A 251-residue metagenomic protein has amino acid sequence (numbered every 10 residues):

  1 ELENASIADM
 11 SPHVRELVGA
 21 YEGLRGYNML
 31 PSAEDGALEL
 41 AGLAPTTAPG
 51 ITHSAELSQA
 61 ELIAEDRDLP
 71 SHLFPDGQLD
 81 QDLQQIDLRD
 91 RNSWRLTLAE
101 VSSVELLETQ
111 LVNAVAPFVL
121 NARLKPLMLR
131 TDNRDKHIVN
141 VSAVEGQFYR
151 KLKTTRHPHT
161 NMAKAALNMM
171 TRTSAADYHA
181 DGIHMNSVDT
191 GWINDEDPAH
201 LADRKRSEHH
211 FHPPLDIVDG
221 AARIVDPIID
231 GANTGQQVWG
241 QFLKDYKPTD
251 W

Functional and structural regions predicted by a protein language model:
E1, L88-D90, R134-Y149, H184-D189 (+1 more regions): Structural signature of the Rossmann-like NAD(P)-dependent dehydrogenase/reductase core
L2-A5, P158, A175-A176, A180-T234: SDR active-site lid
S6, M10-H13, L17, I86-R89 (+2 more regions): Substrate-binding pocket helix/loop in short-chain dehydrogenase/reductase
R15-E16, L24-F74, Q78, R204-W251: C-terminal helical subdomain
N121, A163: Active-site helix of classical SDR
R123-R134: A short helix-coil junction within the Rossmann-fold of NAD(P)-dependent oxidoreductases
K151-H159: Active-site loop-to-helix junction immediately N-terminal to the catalytic Tyr of the SDR YXXXK motif in Rossmann-fold
